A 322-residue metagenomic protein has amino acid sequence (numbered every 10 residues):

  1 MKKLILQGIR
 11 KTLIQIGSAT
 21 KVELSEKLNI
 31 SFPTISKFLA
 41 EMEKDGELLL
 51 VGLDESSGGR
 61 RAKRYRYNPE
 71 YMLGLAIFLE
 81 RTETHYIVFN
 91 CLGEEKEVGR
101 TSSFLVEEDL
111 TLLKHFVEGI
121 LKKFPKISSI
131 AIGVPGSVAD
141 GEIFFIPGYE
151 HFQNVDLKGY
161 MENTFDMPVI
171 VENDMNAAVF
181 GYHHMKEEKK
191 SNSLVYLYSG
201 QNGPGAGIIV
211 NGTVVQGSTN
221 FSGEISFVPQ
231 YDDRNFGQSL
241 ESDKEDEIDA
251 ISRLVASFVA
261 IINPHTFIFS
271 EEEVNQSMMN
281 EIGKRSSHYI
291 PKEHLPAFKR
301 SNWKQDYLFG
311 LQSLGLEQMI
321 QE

Functional and structural regions predicted by a protein language model:
M1-L53, S57-R60, R64-R100, L105-G119 (+2 more regions): ATP-binding/phosphotransfer module of carbohydrate and carboxylate kinases, centering on a glycine-rich
G74-F78, S129-A131, L194-Y198, G205: Short glycine-aspartate micro-motif
C91-L92, A139, V210-N211: Short, ordered coil/turn segments that flank beta-strands lining enzyme active or ligand-binding pockets
E95, I143, V214-V215: Hydrophobic "anchor" residues
S102-G181, M185, K190, M278-Y289: Glycine-rich phosphate-binding loop and adjoining helix at the ATP-binding site of ATP-dependent phosphoryl-transfer
V134, S199-Q201, E271-E272, F298: Short secondary-structure boundary segments
P168-A260: Glycine/GP-enriched mid-protein hinge/lid loop-to-helix segment characteristic of carbohydrate kinases
